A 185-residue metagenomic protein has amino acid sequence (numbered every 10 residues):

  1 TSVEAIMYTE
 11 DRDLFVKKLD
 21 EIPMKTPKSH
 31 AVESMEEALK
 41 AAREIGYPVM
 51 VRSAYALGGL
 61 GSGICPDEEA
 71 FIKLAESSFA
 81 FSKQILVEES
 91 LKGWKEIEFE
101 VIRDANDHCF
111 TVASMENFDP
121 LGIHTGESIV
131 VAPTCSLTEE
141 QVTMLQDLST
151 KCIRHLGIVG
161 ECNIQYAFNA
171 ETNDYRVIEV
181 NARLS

Functional and structural regions predicted by a protein language model:
S2-S62: A conserved helix-loop-beta module that forms one wall/lid of the active-site cleft in ATP-utilizing catalytic domains
I22-P23, P48, G58, C65-S185: ATP-dependent carboxylate activation and anion-phosphoryl transfer catalytic cores that bind Mg-ATP to form
